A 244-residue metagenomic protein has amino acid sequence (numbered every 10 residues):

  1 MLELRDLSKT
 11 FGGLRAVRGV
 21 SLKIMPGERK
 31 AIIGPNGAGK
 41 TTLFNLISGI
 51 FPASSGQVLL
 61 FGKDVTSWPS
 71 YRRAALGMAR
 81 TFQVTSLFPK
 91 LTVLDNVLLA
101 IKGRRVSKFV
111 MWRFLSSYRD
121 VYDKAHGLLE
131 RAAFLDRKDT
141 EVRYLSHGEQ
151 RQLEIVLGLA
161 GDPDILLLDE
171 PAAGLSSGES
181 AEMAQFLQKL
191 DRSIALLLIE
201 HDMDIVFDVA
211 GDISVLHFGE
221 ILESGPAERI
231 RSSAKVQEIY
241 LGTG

Functional and structural regions predicted by a protein language model:
M1-G244: Glycine-rich phosphate-binding loops of nucleotide-dependent enzymes
